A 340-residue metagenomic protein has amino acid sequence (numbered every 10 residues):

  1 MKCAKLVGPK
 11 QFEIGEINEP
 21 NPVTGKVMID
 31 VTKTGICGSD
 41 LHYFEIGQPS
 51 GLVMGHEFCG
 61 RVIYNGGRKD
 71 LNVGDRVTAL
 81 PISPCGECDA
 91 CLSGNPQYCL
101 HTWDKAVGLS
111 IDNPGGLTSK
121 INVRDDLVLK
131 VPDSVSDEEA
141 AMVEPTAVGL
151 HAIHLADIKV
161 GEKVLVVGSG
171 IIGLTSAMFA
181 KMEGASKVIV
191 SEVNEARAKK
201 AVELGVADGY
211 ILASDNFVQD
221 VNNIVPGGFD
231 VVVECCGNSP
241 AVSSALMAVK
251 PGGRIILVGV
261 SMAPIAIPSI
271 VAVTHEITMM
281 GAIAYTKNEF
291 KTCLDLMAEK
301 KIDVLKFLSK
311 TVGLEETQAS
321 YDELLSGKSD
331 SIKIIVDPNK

Functional and structural regions predicted by a protein language model:
C3, S239, S243-M247, K287 (+1 more regions): C-terminal hydrophobic helical "lid"/dimerization subdomain of Rossmann-like NAD(P)H-dependent oxidoreductases
N18-T34, E45-L92, P132-S134: Glycine-rich beta-strand-centered segment in the early N-terminal region that forms part of a ligand/cofactor-binding
E57-C59, R76, A90, K120 (+3 more regions): Residue-level marker of beta-strand positions
E87-V167, L305: NAD(P)H dinucleotide-binding glycine-rich loop of Rossmann-like/cofactor-binding domains, especially the beta1-alpha1
D133-D215: Mid-domain Rossmann-like dinucleotide-binding core that forms the NAD(H)/NADP(H) cofactor-binding site
A156, K199-T278: Glycine-rich cofactor phosphate-binding loops and adjacent beta1-alpha1 units of small-molecule cofactor enzyme domains
